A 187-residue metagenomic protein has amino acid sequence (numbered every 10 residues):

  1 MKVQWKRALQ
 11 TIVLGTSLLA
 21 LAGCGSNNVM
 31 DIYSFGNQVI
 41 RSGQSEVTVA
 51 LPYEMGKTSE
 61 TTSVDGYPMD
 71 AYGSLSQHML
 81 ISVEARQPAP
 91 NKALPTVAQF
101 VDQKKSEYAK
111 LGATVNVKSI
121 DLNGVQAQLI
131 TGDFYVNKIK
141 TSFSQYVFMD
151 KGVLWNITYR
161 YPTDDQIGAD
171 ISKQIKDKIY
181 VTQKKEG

Functional and structural regions predicted by a protein language model:
K2-M69, I139-K140, Y159-G187: N-terminal targeting sequences that direct proteins away from the cytosol to non-cytosolic compartments
F35, S42-E46, S76-H78, V125-A127 (+1 more regions): Extracytoplasmic
P68-S74, S142-D150: Short, surface-exposed beta-strand/loop micro-motifs that present aromatic residues
A71-Q99: A short acidic-to-branched-hydrophobic micro-motif
I81-V83, V153-P162: Short, well-ordered beta-strand elements
Q87-A89, F134-V136, T163: Beta-strand elements of well-folded, non-transmembrane domains
T96-A113, S172-K178: Long, charged/polar, surface-exposed segments that mediate recognition or autoinhibition
D102-F148: Signature of long, low-cysteine stretches enriched in small and polar/charged residues
